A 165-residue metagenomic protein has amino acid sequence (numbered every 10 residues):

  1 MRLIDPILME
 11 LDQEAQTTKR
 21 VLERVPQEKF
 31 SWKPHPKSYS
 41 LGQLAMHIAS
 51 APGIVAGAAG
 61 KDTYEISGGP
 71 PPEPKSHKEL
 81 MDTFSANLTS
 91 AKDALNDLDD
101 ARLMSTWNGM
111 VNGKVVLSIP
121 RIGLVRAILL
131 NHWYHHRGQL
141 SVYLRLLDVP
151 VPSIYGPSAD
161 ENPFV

Functional and structural regions predicted by a protein language model:
M1-D5, S40-A49, K92-D99: Short, mixed-charge, low-aromatic patches
L3-L8, S76-M81, L130: Active-site rim elements
L8-E23, Q27-P70, M110-V165: Short, contiguous alpha-helical
E14, A86, A101-L103, H135: A generic signature of intrinsically disordered, low-complexity regions enriched in glycine/proline and charged/polar
G57, K61-D100: Helix-adjacent hinge/juxtasegments
N87-R102, I128, P157-V165: Short flexible/disordered coil segments
D97-G113: Acidic catalytic patch
